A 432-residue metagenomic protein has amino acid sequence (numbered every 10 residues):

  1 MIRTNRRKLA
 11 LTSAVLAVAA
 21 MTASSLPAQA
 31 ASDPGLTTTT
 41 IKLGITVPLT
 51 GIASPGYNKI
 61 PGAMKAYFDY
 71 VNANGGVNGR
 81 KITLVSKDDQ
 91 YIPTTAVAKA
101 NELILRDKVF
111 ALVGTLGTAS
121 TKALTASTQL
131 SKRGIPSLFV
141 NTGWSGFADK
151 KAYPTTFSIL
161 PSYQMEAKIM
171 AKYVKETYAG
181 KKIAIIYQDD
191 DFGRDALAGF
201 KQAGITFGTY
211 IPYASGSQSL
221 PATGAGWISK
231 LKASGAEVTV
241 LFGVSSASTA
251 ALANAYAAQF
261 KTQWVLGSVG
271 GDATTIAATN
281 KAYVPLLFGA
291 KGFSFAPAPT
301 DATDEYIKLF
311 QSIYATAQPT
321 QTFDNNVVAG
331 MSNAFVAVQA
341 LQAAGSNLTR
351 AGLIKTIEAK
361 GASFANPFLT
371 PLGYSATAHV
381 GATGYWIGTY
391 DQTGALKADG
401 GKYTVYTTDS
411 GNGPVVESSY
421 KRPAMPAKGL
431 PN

Functional and structural regions predicted by a protein language model:
M1-K42, Y420-N432: Short, low-complexity disordered leader/linker segments with a strong preference for bacterial N-terminal type II
A31-S32, P55-G62, N74-K150, I159 (+2 more regions): Beta-alpha junction/loop-to-helix N-cap segments that form part of ligand/metal-binding clefts
D33-K65, K87-T94, L116-G117, I186-R194 (+1 more regions): Extracytoplasmic "Venus flytrap"
T94-A98, S145-G146, P154-Q259, T300-K308: Extracellular/periplasmic Venus flytrap/periplasmic-binding protein
L103-G117, I135-V140, K182-Y187, G235-S245 (+2 more regions): Periplasmic-binding protein-like
L197-G199, S245-A250, A298-K360: Extracellular/periplasmic ligand-binding modules, especially the Venus flytrap/periplasmic-binding
A255-M331, P423-L430: Extracellular/periplasmic periplasmic-binding protein-like sensory domains
A362-N432: Solvent-exposed, acidic/polar segments of extracytosolic/periplasmic ligand-binding ectodomains
